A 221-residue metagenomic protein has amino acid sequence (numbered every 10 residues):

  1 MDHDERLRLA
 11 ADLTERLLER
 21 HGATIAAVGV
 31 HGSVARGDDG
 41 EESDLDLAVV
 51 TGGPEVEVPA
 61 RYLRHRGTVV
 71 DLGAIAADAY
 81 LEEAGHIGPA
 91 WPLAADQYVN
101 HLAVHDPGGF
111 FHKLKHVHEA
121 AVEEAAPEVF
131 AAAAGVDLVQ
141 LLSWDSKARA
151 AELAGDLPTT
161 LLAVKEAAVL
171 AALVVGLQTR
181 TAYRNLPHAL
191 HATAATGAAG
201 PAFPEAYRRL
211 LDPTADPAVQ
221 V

Functional and structural regions predicted by a protein language model:
M1-S43, A48-Q97: Metal-dependent nucleotidyltransferase catalytic core
H3-R6, A103, P107, T214: Intrinsic-disorder-associated interaction segments
R16, Q97, V117-A121, A192-T196 (+1 more regions): Residues that form generic nucleotide/phosphate-binding pockets
I25-G29, L114, A168-V174: Conserved short hydrophobic patches within well-ordered secondary structure
R61-I75, V99-H105, T179-R184, T193-A198: Short, exposed beta-strand "edge-strand" segments with a Pro/Gly-rich flavor and a Y/T-containing core
T68-T159: Conserved NTP/Mg2+-binding pocket subregion across the NTase superfamily
V129-V221: Conserved nucleotidyltransferase catalytic core and NTase-mimicking acidic/glycine-rich helix/loop elements in nucleic
